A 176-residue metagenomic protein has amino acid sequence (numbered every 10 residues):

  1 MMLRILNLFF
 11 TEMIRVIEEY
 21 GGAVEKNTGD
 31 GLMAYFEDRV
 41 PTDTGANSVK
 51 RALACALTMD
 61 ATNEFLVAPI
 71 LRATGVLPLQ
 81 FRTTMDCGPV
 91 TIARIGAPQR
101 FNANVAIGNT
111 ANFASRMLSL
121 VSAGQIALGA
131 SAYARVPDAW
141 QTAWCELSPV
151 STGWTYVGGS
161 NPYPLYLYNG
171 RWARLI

Functional and structural regions predicted by a protein language model:
M1-R51: Catalytic NTP-binding/metal-coordinating core of nucleotidyl cyclase/transferase enzymes
Y20-G21, E25-N27, T62-T83: Catalytic core regions of nucleotide second-messenger enzymes
G31-M33, V76-T91: A short beta-strand-loop-alpha-helix capping motif that often carries His-Thr
V40-A54, I95-N102, G153: Metal-dependent catalytic cores of enzymes that make or break cyclic nucleotides and related phosphoester linkages
V49, A73-G75, I92-L118: Catalytic-core segments of nucleotide cyclases and related cyclic-nucleotide turnover enzymes
M59: Serine endopeptidase catalytic core focused on the charge-relay Asp
D86, N109-A134: Catalytic/regulatory signature loops of cyclic-dinucleotide turnover enzymes and related class III nucleotidyl cyclases
A123-I176: Intrinsically disordered, glycine/charged-rich C-terminal tails and inter-domain linkers that flank nucleotidyl cyclase
